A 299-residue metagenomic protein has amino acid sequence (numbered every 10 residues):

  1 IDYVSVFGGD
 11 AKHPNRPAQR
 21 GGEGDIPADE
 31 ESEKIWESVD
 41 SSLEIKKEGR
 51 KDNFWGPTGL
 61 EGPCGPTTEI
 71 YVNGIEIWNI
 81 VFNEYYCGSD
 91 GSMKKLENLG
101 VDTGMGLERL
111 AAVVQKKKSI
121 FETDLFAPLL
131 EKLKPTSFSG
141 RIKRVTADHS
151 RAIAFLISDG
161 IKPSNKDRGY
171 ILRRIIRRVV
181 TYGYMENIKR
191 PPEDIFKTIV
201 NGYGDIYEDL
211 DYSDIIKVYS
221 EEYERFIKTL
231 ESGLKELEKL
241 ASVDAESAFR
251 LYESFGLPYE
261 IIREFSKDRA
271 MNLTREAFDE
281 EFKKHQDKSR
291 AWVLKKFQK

Functional and structural regions predicted by a protein language model:
I1-S150, A154-R174, G183-F196, Y203: Structured aminoacyl-transfer and RNA-binding surfaces used for tRNA recognition/handling in the translation apparatus
A28-S32, E122-L129, I142-V145, H149 (+7 more regions): Alpha-helical structural motif
S38, S42, N83, P135 (+7 more regions): A structural signal for alpha-helix termini and helix-coil/disorder junctions
L107, L130, S150, A154 (+5 more regions): Residue-level signal for cytosolic alpha-helical hairpin/rod architecture
S137, D209-E224: Long, non-coiled-coil amphipathic alpha-helical linker/lever segments that couple catalytic cores to other domains
V179: Aromatic/basic-lined ligand-recognition segments that form π-stacking hydrophobic pockets flanked by Lys/Arg to engage
G183, I188, V218-Q298: Extended, domain-scale alpha-helical bundle/helix-rich regions
N201-G204, D211: Acidic/histidine-rich catalytic neighborhood
